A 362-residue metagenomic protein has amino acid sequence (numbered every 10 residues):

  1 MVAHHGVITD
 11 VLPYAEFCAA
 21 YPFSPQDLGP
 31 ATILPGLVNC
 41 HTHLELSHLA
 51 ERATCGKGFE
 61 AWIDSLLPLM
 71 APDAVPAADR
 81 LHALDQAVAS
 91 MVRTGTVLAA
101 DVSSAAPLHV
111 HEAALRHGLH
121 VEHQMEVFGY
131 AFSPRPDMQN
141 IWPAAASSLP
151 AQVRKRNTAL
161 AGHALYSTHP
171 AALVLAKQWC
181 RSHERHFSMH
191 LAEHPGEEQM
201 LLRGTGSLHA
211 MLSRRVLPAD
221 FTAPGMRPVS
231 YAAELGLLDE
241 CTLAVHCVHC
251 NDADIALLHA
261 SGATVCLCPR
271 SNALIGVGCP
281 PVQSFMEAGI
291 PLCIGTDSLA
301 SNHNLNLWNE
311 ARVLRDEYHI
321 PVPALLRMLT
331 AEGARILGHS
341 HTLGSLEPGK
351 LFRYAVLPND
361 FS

Functional and structural regions predicted by a protein language model:
M1-L34: Histidine-rich, glycine-flanked metal-binding segment
A31-V97, D101-H109: Metal-associated gating/positioning segment near the N- to mid-region
G36-C40, A99-D101, V121-M125, T158-G162 (+4 more regions): Hydrophobic faces of well-ordered beta-strands that scaffold small-molecule active sites in alpha/beta enzyme cores
H43, S104-A105, E126-A131, H163-L165 (+4 more regions): Active-site beta-loop-alpha junctions enriched in small/polar residues
H48-H82, E122-F128, H194-D239: Active-site gating loops and adjacent loop-to-helix segments of metal-dependent hydrolytic enzymes
D73-S182: Active-site loop-helix segments enriched in His/Asp/Glu that coordinate and activate a nucleophilic water at divalent
H117-H120, W179-H186, L237-C241, L257-C266 (+1 more regions): Glycine-enriched alpha-helix->loop->beta-strand junction motifs that scaffold or abut catalytic
V216, E234-L238, L267, G278-N359: His/Asp/Glu-enriched, well-ordered alpha-helical/loop segment that forms or immediately abuts the divalent-metal
